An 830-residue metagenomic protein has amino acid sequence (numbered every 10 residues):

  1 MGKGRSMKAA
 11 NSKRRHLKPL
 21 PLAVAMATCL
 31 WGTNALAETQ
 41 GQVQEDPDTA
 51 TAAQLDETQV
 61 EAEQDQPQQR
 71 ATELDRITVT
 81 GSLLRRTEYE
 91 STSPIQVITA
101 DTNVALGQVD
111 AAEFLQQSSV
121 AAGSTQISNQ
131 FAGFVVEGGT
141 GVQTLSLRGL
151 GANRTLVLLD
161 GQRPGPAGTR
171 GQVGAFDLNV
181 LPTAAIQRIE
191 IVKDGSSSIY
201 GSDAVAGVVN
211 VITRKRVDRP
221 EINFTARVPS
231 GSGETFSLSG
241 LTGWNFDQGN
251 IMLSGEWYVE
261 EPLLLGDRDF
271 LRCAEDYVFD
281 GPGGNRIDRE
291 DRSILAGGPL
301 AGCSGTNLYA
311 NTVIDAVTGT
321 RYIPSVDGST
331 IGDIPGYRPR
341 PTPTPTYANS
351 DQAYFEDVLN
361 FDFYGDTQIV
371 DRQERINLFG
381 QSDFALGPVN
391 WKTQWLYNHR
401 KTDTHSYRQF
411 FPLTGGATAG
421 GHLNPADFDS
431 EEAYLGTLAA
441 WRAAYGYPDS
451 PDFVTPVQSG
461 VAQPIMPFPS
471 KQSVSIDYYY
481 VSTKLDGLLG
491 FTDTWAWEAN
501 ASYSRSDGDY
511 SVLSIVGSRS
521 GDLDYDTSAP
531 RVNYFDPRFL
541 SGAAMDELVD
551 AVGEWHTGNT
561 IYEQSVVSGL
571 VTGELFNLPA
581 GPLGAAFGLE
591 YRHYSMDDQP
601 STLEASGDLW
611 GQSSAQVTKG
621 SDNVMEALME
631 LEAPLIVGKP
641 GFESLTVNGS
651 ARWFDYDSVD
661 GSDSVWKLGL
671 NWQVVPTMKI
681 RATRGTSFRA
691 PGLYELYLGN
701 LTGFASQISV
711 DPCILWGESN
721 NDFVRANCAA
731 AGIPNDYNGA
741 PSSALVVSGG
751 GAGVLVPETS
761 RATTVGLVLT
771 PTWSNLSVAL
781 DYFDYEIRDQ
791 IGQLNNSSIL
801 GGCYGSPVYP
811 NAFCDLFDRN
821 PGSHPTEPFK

Functional and structural regions predicted by a protein language model:
G2-S119, R148, S239, G243 (+4 more regions): N-terminal Sec signal peptide and the immediately downstream disordered periplasmic leader that contains the TonB box
I95, N103, L115, I189 (+5 more regions): Non-catalytic regulatory/gating segments with a bias toward low-complexity or hydrophobic composition
A111-F114, Q143-S146, F176-N179, D203-F224 (+1 more regions): N-terminal periplasmic accessory domains that precede and gate Gram-negative outer-membrane beta-barrel machines
Q116-R163: Extracytoplasmic beta-strand/coil segments of soluble accessory domains associated with Gram-negative outer-membrane
A152, T183, R214, F246-G249 (+9 more regions): Outer-membrane beta-barrel channels and translocator barrels
Q162-K193: Short acidic/polar hinge/loop motifs at secondary-structure boundaries that mediate gating or recognition
R170, L263, D267, A274-D276 (+7 more regions): Surface-exposed, low-complexity loop segments enriched in small/polar and acidic residues
V217-W244, N360-D371: Short strand-turn segments of transmembrane beta-barrel domains in outer membranes, especially the first one or two
